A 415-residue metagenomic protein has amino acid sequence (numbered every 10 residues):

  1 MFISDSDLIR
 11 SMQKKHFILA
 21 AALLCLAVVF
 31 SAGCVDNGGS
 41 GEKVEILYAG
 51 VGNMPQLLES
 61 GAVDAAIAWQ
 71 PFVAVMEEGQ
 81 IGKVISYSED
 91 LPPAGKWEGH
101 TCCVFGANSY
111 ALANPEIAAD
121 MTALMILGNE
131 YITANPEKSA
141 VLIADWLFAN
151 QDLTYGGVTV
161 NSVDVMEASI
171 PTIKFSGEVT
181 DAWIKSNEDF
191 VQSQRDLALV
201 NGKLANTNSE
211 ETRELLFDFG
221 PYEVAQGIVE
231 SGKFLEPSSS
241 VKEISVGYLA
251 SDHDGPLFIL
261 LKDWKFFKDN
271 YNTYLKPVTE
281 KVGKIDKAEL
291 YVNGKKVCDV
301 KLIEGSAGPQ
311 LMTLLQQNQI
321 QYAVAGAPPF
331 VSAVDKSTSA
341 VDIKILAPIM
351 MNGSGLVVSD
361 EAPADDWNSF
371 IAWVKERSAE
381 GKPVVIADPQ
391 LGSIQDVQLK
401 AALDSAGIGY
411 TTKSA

Functional and structural regions predicted by a protein language model:
M1-S11: Short, Lys/Arg-enriched N-terminal segments with co-localized hydrophobic residues within the first ~10-30 amino acids
R10-A20: Bacterial N-terminal signal peptides that target proteins for export
I18, A22-L23, F30-S40, P171-K301 (+1 more regions): N-terminal hydrophobic or amphipathic helices and topogenic motifs
N37-V63, Q70-A113, L346-A415: A conserved helix-loop-strand patch within extracytoplasmic ligand-binding domains of the periplasmic binding
G50, M54, W69-F72, I117 (+12 more regions): Stable alpha-helical elements in mature extracytoplasmic
G52-L57, A66, Q70-I81, G255-I259 (+4 more regions): Pocket-flanking alpha-helical
A66, S245-L249, A323, V385-A387: Short, well-ordered beta-strand segments
A113-N201: Secondary-structure end/capping motifs
